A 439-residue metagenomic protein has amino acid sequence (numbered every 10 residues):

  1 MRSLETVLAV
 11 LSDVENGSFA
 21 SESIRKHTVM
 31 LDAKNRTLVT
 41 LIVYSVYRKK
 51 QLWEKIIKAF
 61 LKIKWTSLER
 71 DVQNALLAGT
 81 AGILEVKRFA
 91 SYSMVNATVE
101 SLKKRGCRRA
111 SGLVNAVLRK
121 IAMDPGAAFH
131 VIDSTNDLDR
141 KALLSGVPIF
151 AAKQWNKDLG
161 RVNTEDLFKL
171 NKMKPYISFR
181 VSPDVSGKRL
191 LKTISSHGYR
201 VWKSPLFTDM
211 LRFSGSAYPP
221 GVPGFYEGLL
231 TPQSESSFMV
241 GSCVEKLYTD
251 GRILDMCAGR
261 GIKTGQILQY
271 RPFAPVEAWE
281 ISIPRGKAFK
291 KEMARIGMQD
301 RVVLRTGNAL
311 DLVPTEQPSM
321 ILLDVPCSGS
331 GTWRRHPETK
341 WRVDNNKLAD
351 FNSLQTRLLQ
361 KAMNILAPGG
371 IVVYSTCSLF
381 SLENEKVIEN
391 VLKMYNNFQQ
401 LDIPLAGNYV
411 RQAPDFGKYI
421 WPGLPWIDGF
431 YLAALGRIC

Functional and structural regions predicted by a protein language model:
M1-C439: S-adenosylmethionine
